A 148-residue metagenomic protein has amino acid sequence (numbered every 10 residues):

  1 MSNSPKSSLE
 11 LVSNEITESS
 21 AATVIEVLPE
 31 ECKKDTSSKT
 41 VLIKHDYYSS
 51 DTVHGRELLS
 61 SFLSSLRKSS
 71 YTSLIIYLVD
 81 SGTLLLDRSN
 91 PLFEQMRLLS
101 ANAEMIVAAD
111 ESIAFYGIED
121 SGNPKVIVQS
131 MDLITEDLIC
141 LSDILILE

Functional and structural regions predicted by a protein language model:
M1-V27, D35: Helix-enriched interaction subdomains in cytosolic or periplasmic regions, typified by TIR/SEFIR signaling/NADase cores
A21-S89: Conserved mixed alpha/beta catalytic, RNA-binding, or beta-rich assembly cores of soluble enzyme, regulatory
C32-D35, S69-S70, L99-S100, E136-C140: Solvent-exposed alpha-helices and their adjacent loops that cap or buttress functional pockets in soluble metabolic
L78, V107-A109, L145-E148: General beta-strand structural signal in soluble alpha/beta enzymes
D87-L99, S130-L133: A short, acidic, amphipathic alpha-helical segment used as a generic capping/interface helix at domain edges
L92-I118: A glycine-rich helix N-cap at a beta->alpha junction
D120-N123: Long, charged alpha-helical interface segments
V126-E148: Low-complexity intrinsically disordered segments
